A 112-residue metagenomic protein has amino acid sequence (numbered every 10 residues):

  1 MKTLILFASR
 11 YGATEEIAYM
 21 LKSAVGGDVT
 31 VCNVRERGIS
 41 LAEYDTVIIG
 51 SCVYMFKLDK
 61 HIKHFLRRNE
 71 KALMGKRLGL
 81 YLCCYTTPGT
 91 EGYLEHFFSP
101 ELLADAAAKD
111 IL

Functional and structural regions predicted by a protein language model:
T3-L4, E16, S23-T30, E43-T46 (+1 more regions): FMN-binding flavodoxin-like domain, especially the glycine-rich phosphate-binding loop
S9, R35, C84: Residues in the short beta-alpha loop(s) of Rossmann-like NAD(P)-binding domains
S9, V53-Y54: Structured loop/turn residues at secondary-structure junctions
S9-E15: Glycine-rich NAD(P) Rossmann-fold beta1-alpha1 loop
G12, G38, T87-G89: Flexible, glycine-rich phosphate/dinucleotide-binding loops and adjacent beta-alpha linkers at cofactor/substrate
T30-R37: A short glycine-rich beta-strand->turn/loop micro-motif centered on a GG-aromatic cluster
R37-E43: Short amphipathic alpha-helix with an adjacent loop that forms part of the alpha/beta core around
